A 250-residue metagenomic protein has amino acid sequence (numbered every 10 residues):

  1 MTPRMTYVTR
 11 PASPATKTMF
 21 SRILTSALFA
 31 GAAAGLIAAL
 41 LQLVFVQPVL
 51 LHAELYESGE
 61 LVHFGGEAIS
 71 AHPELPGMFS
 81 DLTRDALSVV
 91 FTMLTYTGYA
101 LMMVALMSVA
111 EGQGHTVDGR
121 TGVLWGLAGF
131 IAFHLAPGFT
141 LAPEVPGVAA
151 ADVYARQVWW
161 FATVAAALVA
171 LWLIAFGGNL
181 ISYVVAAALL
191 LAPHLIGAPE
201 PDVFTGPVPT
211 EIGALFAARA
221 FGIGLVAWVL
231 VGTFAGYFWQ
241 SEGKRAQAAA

Functional and structural regions predicted by a protein language model:
T2-A250: Juxtamembrane/disordered regions of integral membrane proteins
